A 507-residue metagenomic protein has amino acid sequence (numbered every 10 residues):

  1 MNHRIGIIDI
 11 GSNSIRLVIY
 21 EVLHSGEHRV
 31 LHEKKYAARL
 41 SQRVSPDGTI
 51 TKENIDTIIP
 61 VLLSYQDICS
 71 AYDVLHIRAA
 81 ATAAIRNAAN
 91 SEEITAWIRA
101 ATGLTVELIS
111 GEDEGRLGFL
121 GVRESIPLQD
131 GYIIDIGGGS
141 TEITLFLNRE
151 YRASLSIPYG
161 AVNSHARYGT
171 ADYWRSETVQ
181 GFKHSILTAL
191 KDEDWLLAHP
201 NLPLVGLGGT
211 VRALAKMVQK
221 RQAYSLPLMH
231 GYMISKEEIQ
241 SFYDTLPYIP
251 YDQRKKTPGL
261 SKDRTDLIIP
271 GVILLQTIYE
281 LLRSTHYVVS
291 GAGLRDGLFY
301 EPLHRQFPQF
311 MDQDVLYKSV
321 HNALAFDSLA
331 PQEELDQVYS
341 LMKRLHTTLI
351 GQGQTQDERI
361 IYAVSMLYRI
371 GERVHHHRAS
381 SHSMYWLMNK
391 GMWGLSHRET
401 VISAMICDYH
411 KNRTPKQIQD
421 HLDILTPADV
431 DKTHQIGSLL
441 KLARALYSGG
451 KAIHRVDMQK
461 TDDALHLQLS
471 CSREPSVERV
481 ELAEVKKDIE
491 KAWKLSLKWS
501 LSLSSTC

Functional and structural regions predicted by a protein language model:
N2-H28, V122, I126-I157, G209-A213: Gly/Thr-rich phosphate-binding beta-strand-loop-beta motif of the actin/hexokinase/Hsp70
N2-R99, T105, I186, A198: Conserved phosphate-binding loops in N-terminal lobes of ATP-dependent enzymes of the actin/Hsp70/sugar-kinase
R43-L63, D67, N87-A88, T105-S110 (+9 more regions): Helical "lid/coupling" subdomains associated with nucleotide-phosphate turnover
I94-T102, S125, T277, L281: Alpha-helical structural signal in soluble globular domains
S448-I453, K491-L495: Short secondary-structure junctions
S476-S496: Short, non-transmembrane amphipathic alpha-helical segments
W493-C507: A short amphipathic beta-strand at an alpha->beta junction
